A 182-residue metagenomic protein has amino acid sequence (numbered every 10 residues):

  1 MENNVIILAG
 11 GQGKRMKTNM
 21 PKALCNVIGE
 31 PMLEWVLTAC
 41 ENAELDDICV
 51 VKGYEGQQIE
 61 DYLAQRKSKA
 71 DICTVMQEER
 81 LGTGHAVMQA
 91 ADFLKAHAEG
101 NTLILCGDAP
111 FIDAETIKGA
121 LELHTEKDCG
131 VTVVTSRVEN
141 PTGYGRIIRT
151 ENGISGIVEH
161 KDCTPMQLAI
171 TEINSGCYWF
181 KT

Functional and structural regions predicted by a protein language model:
M1, N19, H97, I104 (+2 more regions): A generic fold-level signal
M1-N4, P31-L105, F111-E122, E126: Conserved N-terminal catalytic core of the sugar/cofactor nucleotidyltransferase
M1-T18: N-terminal nucleotide-binding beta1-loop-alpha1 segment
G11, D108, R137: Active-site glycine-centered loops adjacent to acidic/histidine catalytic or metal-binding residues that shape
T18, A109-P110: Short, proline-centered helix/strand-breaking motifs
N19-V36: Short catalytic helix/loop segments, enriched in acidic residues and glycine and frequently bearing histidine
A23, D71-C73, G153-G156: Conserved beta-strand segments of alpha/beta enzyme cores
I112-T182: Conserved core of the sugar-phosphate nucleotidyltransferase
